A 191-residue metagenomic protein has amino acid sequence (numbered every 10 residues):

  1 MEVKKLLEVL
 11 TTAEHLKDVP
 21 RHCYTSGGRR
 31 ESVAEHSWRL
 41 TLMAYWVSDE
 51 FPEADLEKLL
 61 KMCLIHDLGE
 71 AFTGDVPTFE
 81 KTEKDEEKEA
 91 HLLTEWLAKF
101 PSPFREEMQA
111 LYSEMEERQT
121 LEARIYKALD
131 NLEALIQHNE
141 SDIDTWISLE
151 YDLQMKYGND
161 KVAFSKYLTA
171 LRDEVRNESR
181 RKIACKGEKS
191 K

Functional and structural regions predicted by a protein language model:
M1-K191: Active-site helical microenvironments for divalent-metal-assisted chemistry
